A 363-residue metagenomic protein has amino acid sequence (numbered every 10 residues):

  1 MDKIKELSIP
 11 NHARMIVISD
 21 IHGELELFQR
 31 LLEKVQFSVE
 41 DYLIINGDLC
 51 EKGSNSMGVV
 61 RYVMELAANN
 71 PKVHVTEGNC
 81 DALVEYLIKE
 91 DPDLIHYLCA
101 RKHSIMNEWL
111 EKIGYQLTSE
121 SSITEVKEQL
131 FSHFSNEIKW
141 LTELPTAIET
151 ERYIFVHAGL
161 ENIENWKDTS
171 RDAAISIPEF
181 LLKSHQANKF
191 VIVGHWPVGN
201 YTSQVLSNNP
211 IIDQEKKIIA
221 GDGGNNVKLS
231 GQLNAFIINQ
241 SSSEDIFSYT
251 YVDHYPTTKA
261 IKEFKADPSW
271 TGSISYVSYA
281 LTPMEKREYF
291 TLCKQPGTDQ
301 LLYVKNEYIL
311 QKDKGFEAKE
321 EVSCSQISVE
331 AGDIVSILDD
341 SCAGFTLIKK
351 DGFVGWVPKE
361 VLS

Functional and structural regions predicted by a protein language model:
M1-R61: N-terminal active-site segment of His-dependent metallophosphoesterases
D20, D48, V63, G78-N79 (+4 more regions): Divalent metal-coordination and catalytic microenvironments
H22-E26, E51-S54, C80-E85, N162 (+2 more regions): Active-site environment of divalent metal-dependent phosphoester hydrolases
K52-P145: Active-site neighborhood of divalent metal-dependent phosphoester bond hydrolases
S121-I218, N225-L229, S241-V252, Y289: Acidic, His/Gly-enriched loop-helix segments that form or flank divalent-metal centers in metallo-dependent hydrolases
T250-K262, T298-E317: Short, basic/aromatic beta-hairpin or loop at an interaction surface
K262-V277, I309-C342: SH3/SH3-like (including bacterial SH3b) beta-barrel domains that bind proline-rich motifs or cell-wall ligands
I274-K305, V329-S363: SH3/SH3-like beta-barrel superfamily modules
